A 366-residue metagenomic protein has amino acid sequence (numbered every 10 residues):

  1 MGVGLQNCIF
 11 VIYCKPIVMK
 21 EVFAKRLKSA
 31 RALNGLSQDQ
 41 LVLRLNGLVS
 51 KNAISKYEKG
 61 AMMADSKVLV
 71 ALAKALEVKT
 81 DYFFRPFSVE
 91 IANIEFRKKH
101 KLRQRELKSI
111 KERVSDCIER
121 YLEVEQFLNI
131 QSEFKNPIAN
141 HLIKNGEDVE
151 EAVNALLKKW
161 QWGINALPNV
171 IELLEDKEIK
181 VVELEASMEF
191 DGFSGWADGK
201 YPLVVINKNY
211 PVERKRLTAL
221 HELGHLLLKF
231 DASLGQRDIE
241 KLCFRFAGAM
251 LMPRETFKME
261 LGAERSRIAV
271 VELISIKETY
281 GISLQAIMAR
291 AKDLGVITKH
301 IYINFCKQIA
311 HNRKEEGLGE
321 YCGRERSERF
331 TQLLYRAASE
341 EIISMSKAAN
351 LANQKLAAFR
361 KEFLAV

Functional and structural regions predicted by a protein language model:
G2-V366: Active-site hotspot residues in diverse enzymes, especially metal/ion-binding acidic/histidine motifs
